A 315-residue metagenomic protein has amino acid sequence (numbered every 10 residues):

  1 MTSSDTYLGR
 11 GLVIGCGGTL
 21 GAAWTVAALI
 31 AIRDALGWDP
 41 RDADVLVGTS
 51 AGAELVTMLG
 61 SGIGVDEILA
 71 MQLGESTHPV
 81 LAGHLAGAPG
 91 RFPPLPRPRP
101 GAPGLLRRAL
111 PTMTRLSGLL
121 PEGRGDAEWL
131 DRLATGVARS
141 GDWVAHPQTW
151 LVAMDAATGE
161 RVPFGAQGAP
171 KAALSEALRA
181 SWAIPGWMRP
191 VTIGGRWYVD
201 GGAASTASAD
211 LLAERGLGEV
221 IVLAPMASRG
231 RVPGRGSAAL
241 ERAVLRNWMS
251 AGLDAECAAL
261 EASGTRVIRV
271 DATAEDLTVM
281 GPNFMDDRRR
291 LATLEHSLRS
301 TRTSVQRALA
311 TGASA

Functional and structural regions predicted by a protein language model:
M1-T49, E54-A315: Patatin-like phospholipase
